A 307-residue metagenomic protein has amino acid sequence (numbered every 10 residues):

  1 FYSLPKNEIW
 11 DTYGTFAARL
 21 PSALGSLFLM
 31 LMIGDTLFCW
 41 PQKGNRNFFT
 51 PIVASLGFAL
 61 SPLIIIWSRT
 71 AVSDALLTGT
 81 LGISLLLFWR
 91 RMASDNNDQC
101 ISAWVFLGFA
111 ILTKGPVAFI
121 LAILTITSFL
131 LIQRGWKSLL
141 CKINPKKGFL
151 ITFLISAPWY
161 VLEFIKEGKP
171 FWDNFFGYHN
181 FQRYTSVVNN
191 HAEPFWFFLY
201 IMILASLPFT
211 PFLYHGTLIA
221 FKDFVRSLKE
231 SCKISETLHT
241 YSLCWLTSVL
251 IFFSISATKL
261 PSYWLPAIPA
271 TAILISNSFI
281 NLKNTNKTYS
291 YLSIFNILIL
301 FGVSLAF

Functional and structural regions predicted by a protein language model:
F1-Y289: Membrane-integral, polyisoprenol-dependent glycosyltransferases of the GT-C/oligosaccharyltransferase superfamily
K283-F307: Signature aromatic-anchored transmembrane alpha helix within multi-pass, membrane-resident enzymes that catalyze glycan
